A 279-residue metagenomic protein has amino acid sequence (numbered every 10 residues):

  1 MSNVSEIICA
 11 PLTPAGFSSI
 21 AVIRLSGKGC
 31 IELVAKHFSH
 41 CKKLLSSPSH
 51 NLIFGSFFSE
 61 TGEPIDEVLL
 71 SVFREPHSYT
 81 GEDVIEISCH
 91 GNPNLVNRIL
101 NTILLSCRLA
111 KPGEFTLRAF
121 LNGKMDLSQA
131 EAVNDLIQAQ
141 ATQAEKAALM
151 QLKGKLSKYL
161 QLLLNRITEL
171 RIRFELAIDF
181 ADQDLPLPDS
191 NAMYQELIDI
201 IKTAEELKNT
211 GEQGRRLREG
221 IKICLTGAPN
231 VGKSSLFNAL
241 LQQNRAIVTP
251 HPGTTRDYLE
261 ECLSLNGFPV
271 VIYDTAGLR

Functional and structural regions predicted by a protein language model:
M1-K146, M150, G154: A glycine-rich (often HGG/GG-containing) alpha/beta subdomain
N3, N51, N92-N97, N101 (+9 more regions): Detector for Asparagine
T13, T61, T80, T102 (+9 more regions): Residue-identity detector for threonine
F17-L25, H37-S39, R173-R279: Conserved G1/Walker A P-loop phosphate-binding module
T61-S71, L127-N134, L160-T168, I201-K208 (+2 more regions): Short, charged low-complexity intrinsically disordered segments located at boundaries of structured domains
K124-T203, L207: Long, non-coiled-coil amphipathic alpha-helical linker/lever segments that couple catalytic cores to other domains
